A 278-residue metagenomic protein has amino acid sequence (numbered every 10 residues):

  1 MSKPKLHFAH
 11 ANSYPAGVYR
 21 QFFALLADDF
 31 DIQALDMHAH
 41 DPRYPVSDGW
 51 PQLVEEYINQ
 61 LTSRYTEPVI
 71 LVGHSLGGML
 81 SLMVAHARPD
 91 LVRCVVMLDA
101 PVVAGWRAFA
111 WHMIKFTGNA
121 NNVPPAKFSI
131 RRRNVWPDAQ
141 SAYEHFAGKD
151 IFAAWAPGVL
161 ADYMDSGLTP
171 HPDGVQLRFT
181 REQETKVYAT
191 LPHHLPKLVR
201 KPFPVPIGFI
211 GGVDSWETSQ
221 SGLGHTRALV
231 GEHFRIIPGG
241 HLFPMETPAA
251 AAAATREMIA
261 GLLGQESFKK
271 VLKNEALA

Functional and structural regions predicted by a protein language model:
S2-Y44: Conserved HGGG/HGGXW glycine-rich cap/lid loop of the alpha/beta-hydrolase fold
F8-A11, S75, G212: Glycine-rich His-Gly loop
Q33-V72, V102, W111-I114, A253: Active-site loop/oxyanion-hole signature of alpha/beta-hydrolase fold enzymes
P68-A110: Conserved hydrolase catalytic core segment
V95-V135, S219: Flexible "cap/lid" loop of the alpha/beta hydrolase fold
P157-K197: Hydrophobic, aromatic-rich cap/lid helix
V199-G239: Conserved loop-alpha-helix segment in the C-terminal half of the alpha/beta-hydrolase fold that carries the catalytic
G239-A252: Catalytic histidine-centered segment of alpha/beta-hydrolase-like enzymes
